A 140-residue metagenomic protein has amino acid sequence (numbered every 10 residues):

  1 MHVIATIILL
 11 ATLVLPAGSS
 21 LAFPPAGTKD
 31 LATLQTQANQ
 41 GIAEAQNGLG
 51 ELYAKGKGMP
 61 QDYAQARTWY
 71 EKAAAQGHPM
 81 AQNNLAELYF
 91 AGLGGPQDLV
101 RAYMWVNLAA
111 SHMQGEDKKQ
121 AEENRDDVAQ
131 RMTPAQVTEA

Functional and structural regions predicted by a protein language model:
A5-A17: Bacterial N-terminal signal peptides
G18-A22: Sec/Tat signal peptide C-region and signal peptidase I cleavage site
F23-K29, D62-Y63: Helix-turn-helix repeat elements of alpha-solenoid scaffolds
P25-G27, D117-A140: Terminal, low-structured helical/coil segments at or just beyond the last alpha-helical repeat
G27-Q35, A43, N47-E51, N83 (+1 more regions): Alpha-helical tetratricopeptide repeat
N39-I42, K55-K57, D62, Y70 (+6 more regions): Short helix-capping/linker turns of helical repeat alpha-solenoids
G48-K55, W69, Q82-A91, A109 (+1 more regions): Hydrophobic face of amphipathic alpha-helices that form TPR/SEL1-like repeat modules and related alpha-solenoid
